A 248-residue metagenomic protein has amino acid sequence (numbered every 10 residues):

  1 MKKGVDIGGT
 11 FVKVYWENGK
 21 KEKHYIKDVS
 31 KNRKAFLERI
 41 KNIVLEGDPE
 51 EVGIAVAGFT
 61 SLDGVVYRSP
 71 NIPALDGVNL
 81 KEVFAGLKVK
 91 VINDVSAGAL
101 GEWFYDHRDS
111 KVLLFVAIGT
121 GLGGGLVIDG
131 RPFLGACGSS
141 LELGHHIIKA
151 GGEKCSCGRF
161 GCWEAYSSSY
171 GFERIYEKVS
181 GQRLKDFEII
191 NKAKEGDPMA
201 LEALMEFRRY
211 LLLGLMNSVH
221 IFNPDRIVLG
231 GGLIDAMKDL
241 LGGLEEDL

Functional and structural regions predicted by a protein language model:
K2-A35, V65-Y67, G138: Short glycine-rich, Thr/Ser-proximal phosphate-binding strand/loop in the N-terminal lobe of ATP-dependent enzymes
K2-D6, E51-G53, L113-A117, G123 (+2 more regions): Short glycine-aspartate micro-motif
T10, A57-F59, G119-G121, L233-I234: Short glycine-rich anion-binding loops that position phosphate/pyrophosphate groups of nucleotides and phosphorylated
F11, T60, V66, P132-F133: Hydrophobic "anchor" residues
K13-G19, R33, K90, W103-M199: Glycine/GP-enriched mid-protein hinge/lid loop-to-helix segment characteristic of carbohydrate kinases
E22-E50, W163-A165, G171-K238: Adenine-nucleotide phosphate-binding core of ATP-dependent small-molecule kinases
V29-K41, E50-V52, F59-L114, K238-L248: Glycine-rich phosphate-binding loop and adjoining helix at the ATP-binding site of ATP-dependent phosphoryl-transfer
